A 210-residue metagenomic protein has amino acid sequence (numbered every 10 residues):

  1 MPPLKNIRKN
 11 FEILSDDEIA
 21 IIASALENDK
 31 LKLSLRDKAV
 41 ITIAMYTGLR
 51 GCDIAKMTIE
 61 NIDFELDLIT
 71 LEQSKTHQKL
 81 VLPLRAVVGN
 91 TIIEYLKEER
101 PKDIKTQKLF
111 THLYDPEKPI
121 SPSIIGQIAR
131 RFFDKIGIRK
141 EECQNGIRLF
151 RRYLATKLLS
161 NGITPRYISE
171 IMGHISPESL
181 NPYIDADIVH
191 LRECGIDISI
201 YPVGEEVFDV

Functional and structural regions predicted by a protein language model:
M1-V210: Conserved catalytic core of the tyrosine transesterase superfamily
